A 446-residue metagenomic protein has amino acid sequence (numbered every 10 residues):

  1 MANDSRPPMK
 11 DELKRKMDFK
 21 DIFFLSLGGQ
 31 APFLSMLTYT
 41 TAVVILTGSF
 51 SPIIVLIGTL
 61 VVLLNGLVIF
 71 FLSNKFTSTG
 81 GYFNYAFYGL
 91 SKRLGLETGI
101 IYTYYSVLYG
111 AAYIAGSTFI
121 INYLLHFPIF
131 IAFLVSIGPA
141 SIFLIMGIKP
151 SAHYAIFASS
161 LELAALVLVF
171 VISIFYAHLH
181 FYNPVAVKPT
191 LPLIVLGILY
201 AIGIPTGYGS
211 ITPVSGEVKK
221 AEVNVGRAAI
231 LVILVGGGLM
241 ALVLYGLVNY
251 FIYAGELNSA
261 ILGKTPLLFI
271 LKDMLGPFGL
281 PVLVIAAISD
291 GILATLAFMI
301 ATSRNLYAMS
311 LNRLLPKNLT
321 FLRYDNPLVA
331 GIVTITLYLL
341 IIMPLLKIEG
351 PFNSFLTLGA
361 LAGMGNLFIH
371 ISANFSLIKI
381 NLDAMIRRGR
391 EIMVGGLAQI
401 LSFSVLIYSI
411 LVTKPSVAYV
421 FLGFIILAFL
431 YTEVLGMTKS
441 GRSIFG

Functional and structural regions predicted by a protein language model:
M1-S51, V62-L63, L67, T79 (+1 more regions): Membrane-interface "cap" regions at the ends of multi-pass membrane proteins
P8, L13, P52, H126 (+2 more regions): Helix-loop-helix junctions that connect adjacent transmembrane segments in multi-pass membrane transporters
A31, V169, T357, G365-I369 (+2 more regions): A generic transmembrane alpha-helix motif of multi-pass inner-membrane proteins
S35-L125, V235, A241, V417-F429: Extracellular loop-to-transmembrane helix junctions
I57, L124-I148, A164-V171, I204 (+3 more regions): Transmembrane alpha-helical segments of multi-pass small-molecule transport proteins
F83-G89, Y113-F133, V218-K219, I230-V235 (+2 more regions): Helix-loop-helix connectors at the membrane interface of multi-pass transporters/channels
N84-A86, S91, L234-L296, L315-A362: TM-loop-TM module centered on a large, flexible mid-protein loop between adjacent transmembrane helices in multi-pass
I101-G116, P205, S210-E217, P277-P316 (+1 more regions): Membrane-helix boundary/coupling elements in multi-pass transport proteins
